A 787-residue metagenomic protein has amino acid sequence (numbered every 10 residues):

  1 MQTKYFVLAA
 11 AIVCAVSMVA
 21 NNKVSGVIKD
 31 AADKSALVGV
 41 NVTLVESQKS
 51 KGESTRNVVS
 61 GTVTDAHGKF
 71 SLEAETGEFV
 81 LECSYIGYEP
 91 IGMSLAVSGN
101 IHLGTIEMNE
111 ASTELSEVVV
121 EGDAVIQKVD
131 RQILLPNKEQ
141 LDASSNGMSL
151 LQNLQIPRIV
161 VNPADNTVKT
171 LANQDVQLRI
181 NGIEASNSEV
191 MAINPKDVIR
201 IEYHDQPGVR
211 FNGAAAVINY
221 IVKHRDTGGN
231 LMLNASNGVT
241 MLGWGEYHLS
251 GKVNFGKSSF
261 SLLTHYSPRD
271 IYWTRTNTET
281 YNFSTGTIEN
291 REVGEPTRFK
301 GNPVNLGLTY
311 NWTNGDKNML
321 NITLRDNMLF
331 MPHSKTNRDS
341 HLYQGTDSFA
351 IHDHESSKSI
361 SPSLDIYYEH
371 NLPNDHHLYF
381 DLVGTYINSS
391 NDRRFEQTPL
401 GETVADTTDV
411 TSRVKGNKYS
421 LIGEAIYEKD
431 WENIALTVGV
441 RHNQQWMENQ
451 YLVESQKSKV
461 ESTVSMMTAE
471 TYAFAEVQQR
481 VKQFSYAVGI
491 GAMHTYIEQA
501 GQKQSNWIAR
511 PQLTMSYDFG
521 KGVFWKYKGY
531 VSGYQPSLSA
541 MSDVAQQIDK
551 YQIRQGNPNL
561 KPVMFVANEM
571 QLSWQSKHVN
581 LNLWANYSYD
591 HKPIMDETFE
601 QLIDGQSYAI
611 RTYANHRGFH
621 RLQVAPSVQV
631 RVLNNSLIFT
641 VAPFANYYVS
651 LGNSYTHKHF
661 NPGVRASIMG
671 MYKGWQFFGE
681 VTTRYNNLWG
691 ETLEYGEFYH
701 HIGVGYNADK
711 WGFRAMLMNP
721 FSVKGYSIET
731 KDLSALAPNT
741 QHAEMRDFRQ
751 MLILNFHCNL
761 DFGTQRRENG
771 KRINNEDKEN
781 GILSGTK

Functional and structural regions predicted by a protein language model:
T43-K49, Y85-I86, H102-Q140, S149 (+2 more regions): Short, acidic, small-residue-rich periplasmic hinge/interaction motif at the N-terminus of Gram-negative outer-membrane
K49-K69: Short, acidic Ser/Thr/Gly-rich low-complexity loop/linker segments typical of extracellular and cell-surface proteins
K51-G52, N57, V80-S94: A short, solvent-exposed loop/turn motif at the edges and junctions of modular extracellular/periplasmic domains
I101-E107, E117, G147-L150, N166-V168 (+4 more regions): N-terminal periplasmic accessory domains that precede and gate Gram-negative outer-membrane beta-barrel machines
M148-I183: Extracytoplasmic beta-strand/coil segments of soluble accessory domains associated with Gram-negative outer-membrane
G182-G208, L308: Short acidic/polar hinge/loop motifs at secondary-structure boundaries that mediate gating or recognition
P303-F330, D353-Q502, W507-I508, D518-G522 (+3 more regions): Face-selective signature of the C-terminal outer-membrane beta-barrel domain
V523, G533-N582, Y589, I610-L622 (+1 more regions): Outer-membrane beta-barrel signature, preferentially recognizing the C-terminal barrel domain of Gram-negative
